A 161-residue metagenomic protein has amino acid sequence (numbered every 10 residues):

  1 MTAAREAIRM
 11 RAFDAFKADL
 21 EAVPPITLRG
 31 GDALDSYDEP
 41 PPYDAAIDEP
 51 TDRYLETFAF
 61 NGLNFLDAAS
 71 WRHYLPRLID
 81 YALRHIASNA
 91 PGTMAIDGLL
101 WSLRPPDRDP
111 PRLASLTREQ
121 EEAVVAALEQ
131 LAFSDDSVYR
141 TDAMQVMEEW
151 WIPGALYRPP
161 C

Functional and structural regions predicted by a protein language model:
M1-G62: Long, low-complexity, highly charged intrinsically disordered regions
L66, W71-C161: Extended alpha-helical scaffolding segments
